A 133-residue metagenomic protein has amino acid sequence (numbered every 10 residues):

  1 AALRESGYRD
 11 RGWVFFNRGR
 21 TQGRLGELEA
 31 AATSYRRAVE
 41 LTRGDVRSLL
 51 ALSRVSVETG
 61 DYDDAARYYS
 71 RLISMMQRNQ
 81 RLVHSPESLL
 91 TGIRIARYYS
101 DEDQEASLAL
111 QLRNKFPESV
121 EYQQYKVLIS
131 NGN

Functional and structural regions predicted by a protein language model:
Y8-R9, R43, Q77, P117: Short coil turns that delineate tetratricopeptide repeat
D10-W13, R47, E87, E121: Start-of-helix register in tetratricopeptide repeats
